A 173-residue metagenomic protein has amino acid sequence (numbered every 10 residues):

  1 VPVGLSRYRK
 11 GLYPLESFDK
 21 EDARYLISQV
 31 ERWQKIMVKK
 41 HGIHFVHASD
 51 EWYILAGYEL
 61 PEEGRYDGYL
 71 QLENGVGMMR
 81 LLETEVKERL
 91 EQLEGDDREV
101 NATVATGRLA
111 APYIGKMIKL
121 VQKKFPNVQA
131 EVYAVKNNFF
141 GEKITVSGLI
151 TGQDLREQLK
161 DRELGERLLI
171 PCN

Functional and structural regions predicted by a protein language model:
V1: Active-site-proximal cofactor/substrate-binding loop regions of enzyme domains
G4-N173: Auxiliary Fe-S-binding modules of radical SAM enzymes
